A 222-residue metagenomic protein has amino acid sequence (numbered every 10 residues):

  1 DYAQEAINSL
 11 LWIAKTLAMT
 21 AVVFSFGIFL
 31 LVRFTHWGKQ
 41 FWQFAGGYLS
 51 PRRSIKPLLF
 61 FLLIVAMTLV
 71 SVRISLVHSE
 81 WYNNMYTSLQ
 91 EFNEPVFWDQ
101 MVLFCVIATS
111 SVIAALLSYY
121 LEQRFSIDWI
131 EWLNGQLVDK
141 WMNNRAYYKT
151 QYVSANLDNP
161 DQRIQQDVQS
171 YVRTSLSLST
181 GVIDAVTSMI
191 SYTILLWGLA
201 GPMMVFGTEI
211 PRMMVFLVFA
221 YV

Functional and structural regions predicted by a protein language model:
D1-F104, S118-E122, S126, Y148-V186: Membrane-integrated ABC transporters
G46, N83, T87, A115 (+6 more regions): Membrane-water interface at transmembrane helix exits
F60, I64, L103, I107 (+3 more regions): Pore-lining and gate-forming transmembrane alpha-helices of multi-pass membrane transport proteins
V70-L76, N83, T193, T208-V222: A conserved P-loop NTPase coupling/switch region
V72, I107-S111, A185, M189 (+1 more regions): Hydrophobic alpha-helical transmembrane segments in multi-pass membrane proteins
Q90, S126, I130, R145 (+3 more regions): Membrane-interfacial segments
I130-Y147: Short cytosolic helices in intracellular loops of multi-pass membrane proteins
I164-F216: Hydrophobic alpha-helical transmembrane segments of ABC transporter permease domains
